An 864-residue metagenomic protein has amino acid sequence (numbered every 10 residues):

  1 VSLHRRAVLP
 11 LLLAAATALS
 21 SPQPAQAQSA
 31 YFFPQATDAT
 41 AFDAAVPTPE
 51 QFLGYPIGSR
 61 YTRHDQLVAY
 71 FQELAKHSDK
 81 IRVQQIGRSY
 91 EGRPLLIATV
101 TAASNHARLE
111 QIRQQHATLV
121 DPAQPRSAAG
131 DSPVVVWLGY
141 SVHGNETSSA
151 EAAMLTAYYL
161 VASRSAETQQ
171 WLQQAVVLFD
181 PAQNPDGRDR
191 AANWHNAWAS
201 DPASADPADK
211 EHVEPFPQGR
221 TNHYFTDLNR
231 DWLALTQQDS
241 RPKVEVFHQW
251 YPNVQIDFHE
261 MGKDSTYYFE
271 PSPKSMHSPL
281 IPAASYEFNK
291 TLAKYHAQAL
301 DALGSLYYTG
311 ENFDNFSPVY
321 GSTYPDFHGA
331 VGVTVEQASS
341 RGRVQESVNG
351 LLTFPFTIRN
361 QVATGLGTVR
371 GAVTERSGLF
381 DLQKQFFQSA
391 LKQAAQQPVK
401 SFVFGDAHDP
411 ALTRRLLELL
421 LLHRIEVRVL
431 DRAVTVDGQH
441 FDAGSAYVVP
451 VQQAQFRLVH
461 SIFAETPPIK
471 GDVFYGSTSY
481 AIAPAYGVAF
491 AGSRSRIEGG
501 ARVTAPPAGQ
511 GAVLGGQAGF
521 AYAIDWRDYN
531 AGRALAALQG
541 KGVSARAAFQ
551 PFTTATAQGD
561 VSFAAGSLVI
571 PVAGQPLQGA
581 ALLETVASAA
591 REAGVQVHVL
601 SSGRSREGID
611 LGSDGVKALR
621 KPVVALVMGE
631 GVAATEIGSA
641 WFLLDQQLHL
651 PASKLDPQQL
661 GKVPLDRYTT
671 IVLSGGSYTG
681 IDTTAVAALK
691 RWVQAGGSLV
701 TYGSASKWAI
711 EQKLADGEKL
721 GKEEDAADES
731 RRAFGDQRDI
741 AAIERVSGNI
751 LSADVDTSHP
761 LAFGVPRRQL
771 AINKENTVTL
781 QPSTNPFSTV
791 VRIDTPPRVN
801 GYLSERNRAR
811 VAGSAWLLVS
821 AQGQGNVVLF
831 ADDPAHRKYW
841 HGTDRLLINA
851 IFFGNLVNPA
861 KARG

Functional and structural regions predicted by a protein language model:
V1-L11: Bacterial N-terminal signal peptides that target proteins for export
P10-S20: Bacterial N-terminal signal peptides
S20-S29: Boundary at the C-terminal end of the N-terminal hydrophobic targeting segment
Q28-V176, Y224, R230-D231, T236-P242 (+5 more regions): Intrinsic-disorder/low-complexity accessory segments
A157-L160, Q174-P202: Carboxylate/His-rich catalytic cores and anion/metal-binding grooves
P181-P185, H195, F258-T266, A705-S706: Short, solvent-exposed turn/loop segments enriched in Gly/Ser/Thr/Pro and often Arg
N193-V213, L233, D239-S240, P252 (+1 more regions): Active-site cavity-forming subdomains of large catalytic enzyme subunits
A208-T226: Aromatic- and acidic-residue-enriched carbohydrate-binding clefts of CAZyme catalytic domains
